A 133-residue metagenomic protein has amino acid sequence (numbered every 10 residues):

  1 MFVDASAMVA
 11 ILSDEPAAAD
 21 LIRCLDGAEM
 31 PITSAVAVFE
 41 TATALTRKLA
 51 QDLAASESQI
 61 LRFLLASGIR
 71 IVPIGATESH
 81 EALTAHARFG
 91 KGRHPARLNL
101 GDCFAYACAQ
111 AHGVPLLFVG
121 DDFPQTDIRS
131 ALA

Functional and structural regions predicted by a protein language model:
M1-A37, R47-R62, L132: Short, well-structured N-terminal submotif of metal-dependent ribonuclease cores
D4, D102, G120-D122: Acidic active-site catalytic centers that drive phospho-/nucleotidyl reactions and related ester hydrolyses
L25, L65, Q110: Anion (oxyanion) recognition and catalysis
G27-P31, G68-R70, V114: Short active-site oxyanion
R70-P115: Active-site neighborhoods of divalent-metal-dependent phosphate/nucleic-acid chemistry enzymes
Y106-A133: Acidic, PIN/NYN-like endoribonuclease modules and their adjacent C-terminal/linker elements
